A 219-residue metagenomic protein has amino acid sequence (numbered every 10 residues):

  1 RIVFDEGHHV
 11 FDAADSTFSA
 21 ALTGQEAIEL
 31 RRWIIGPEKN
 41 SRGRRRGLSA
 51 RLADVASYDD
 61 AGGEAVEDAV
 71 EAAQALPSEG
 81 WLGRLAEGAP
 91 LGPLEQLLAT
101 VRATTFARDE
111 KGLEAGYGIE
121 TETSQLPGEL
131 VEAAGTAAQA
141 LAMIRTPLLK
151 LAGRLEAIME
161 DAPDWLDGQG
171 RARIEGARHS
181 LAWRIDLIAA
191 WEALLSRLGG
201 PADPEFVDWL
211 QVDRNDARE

Functional and structural regions predicted by a protein language model:
R1, E6-E219: Conserved coupling segment at the C-terminus of the helicase ATP-binding
